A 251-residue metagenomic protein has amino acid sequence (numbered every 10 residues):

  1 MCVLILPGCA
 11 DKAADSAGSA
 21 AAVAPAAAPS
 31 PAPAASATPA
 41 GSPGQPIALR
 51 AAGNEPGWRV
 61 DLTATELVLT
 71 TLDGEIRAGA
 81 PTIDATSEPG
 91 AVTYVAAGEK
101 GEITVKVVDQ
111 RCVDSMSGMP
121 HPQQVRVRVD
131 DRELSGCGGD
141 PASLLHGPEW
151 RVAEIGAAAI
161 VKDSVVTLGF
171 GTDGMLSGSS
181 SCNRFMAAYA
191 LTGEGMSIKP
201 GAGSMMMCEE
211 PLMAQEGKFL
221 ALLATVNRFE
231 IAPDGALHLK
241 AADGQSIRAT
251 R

Functional and structural regions predicted by a protein language model:
I5-G8: C-terminal motif of bacterial Sec signal peptides marking the signal peptidase cleavage site
K12-S42, R77-I83, P89-A91, E99 (+1 more regions): Lipid interaction determinants
R50-T104, M186-A187: Central antiparallel beta-sheet cores of small beta-barrel/beta-sandwich binding domains
